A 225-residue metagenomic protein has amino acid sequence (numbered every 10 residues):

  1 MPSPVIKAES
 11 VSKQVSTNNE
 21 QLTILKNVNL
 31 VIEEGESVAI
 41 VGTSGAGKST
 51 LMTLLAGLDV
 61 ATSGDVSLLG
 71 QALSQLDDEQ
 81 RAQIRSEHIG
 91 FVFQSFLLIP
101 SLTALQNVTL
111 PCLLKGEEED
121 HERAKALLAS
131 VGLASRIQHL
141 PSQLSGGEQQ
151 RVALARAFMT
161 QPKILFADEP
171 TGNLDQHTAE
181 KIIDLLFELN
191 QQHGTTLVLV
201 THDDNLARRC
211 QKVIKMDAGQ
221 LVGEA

Functional and structural regions predicted by a protein language model:
M1-S3: Short, low-complexity, intrinsically disordered N-terminal peptides in bacterial proteins
V5-M216: ABC family nucleotide-binding domain
V213-A225: H-loop (His-switch) and adjacent beta-strand-loop-beta switch element of ABC-type ATPase nucleotide-binding domains
